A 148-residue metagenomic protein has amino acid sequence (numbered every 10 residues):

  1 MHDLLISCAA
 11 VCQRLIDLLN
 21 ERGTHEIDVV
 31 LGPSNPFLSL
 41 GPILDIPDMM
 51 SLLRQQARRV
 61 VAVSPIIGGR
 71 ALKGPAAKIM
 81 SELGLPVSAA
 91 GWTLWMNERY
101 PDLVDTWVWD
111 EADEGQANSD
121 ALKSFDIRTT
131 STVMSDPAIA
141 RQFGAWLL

Functional and structural regions predicted by a protein language model:
M1-S51: Internal active-site segments that recognize and position negatively charged phosphoryl groups and nucleotide moieties
H25-E26, Q55, L103: Alpha-helix C-terminal capping/helix-to-coil transition sites in glycosyltransferase folds
D28-L31, R59, T106: Structural motif
G32-S34, V63-S64, V108-D110: Short beta-strand segments
N35-S39, I66, D113: Short glycine-rich anion-binding loops that position phosphate/pyrophosphate groups of nucleotides and phosphorylated
P42-P86: Redox- and metal-dependent alpha/beta enzyme cores, enriched for Fe-S-associated oxidoreductases and cofactor-handling
L72-L148: C-terminal functional extensions of proteins
